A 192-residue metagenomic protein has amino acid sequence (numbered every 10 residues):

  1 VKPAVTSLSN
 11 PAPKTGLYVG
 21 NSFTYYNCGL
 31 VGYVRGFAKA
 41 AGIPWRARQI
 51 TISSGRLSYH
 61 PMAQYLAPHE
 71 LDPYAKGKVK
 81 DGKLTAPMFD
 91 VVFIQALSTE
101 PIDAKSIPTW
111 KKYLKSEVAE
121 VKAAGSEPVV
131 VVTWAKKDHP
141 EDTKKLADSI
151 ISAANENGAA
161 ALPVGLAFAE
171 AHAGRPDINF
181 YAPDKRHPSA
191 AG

Functional and structural regions predicted by a protein language model:
V1-T15: N-terminal low-complexity, Pro/Thr/Ser-rich intrinsically disordered segments that act as propeptides or flexible
N10-A12, F180, G192: Conserved catalytic region of serine esterases and O-acyltransferases that act on ester linkages in lipids
P11, A40-G42, A123, E156: Short, well-ordered coil/turn elements that cap or connect secondary structure elements
K14-L17, E127-P128: Short, surface-exposed connector motifs at secondary-structure boundaries
T15, T24-T109: Conserved SGNH/GDSL esterase-like catalytic core that processes O-acyl groups on lipids and polysaccharides
V19-G20, V131: Short hydrophobic segments within beta-strands
G77-A190: Alpha-helical cap/lid subdomain in secreted, periplasmic, or secretory-pathway luminal O-acyl-processing enzymes
